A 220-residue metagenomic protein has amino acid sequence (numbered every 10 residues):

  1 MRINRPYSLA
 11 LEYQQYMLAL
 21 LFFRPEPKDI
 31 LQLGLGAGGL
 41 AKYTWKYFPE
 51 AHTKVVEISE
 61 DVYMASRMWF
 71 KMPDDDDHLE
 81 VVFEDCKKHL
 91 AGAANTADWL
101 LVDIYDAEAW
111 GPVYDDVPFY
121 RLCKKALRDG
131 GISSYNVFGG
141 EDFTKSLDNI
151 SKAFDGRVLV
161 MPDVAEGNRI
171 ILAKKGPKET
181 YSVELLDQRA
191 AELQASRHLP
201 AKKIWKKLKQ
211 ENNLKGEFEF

Functional and structural regions predicted by a protein language model:
M1-N4, L21, R169-F220: SAM/dcSAM-binding transferase cores
M1-R2, A91-G92, P162: Short histidine-centered beta-strand/loop micro-motifs that create catalytic or ligand/metal-coordination sites
N4, A107-W110, S133-S134, A173: Short, contiguous strand/loop micro-motifs
Y7-D129, E166: The AdoMet/dcAdoMet-binding core of the Class I SAM-like
K42, G111, T144-K145, S182: Short glycine-/acidic-enriched loop or helix-start segments at secondary-structure transitions that form or flank
E50-H52, D76-H78, G130, D155-R157 (+1 more regions): A generic structural signal for alpha->beta connector loops
V117-Y181: C-terminal substrate-binding/active-site "lid" region of AdoMet-derived donor-dependent transferases
